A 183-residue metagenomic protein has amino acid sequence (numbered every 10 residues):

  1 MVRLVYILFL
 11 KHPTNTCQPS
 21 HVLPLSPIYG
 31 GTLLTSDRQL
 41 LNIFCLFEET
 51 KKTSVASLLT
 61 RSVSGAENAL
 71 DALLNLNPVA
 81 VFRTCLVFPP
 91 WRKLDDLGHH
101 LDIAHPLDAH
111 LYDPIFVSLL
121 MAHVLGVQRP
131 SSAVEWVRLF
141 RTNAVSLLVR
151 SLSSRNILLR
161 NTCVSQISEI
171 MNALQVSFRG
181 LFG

Functional and structural regions predicted by a protein language model:
M1-F9, Q18, T32, S36 (+3 more regions): HEAT-repeat alpha-solenoid elements in large eukaryotic scaffold proteins
P13, P19, P24-P27, P78 (+3 more regions): Proline-rich intrinsically disordered, low-complexity coils
T14-L23, L97-G98, W136-S146, R179-G183: Core helices of alpha-solenoid repeat scaffolds
N15-T16, T50-S54, A80, R92 (+3 more regions): Alpha-solenoid repeat scaffolds
L23-G30, H99-L107, V145-S153, G183: HEAT/HEAT-like alpha-solenoid repeats
L70-D102, Y112, F116-Q128, S177-G183: Long alpha-helical HEAT/HEAT-like repeat alpha-solenoid scaffolds in very large eukaryotic proteins, especially those
F140-G183: Helix-rich alpha-solenoid scaffolding regions
